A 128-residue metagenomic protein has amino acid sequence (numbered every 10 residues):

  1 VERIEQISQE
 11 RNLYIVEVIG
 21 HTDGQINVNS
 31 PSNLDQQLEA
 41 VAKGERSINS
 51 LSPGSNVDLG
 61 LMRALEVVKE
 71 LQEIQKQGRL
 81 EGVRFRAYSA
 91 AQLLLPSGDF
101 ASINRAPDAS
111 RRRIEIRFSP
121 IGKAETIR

Functional and structural regions predicted by a protein language model:
V1-I15, Q25-V41, I121-R128: Periplasmic peptidoglycan-binding/tethering modules of Gram-negative envelope proteins
I4-Q6, S47, S102-N104: Short, flexible coil/linker segments at or flanking structured domains
S8-H21, L38-G98, I114-P120: A non-catalytic structural micro-motif
N27-N29, L95-F100: Short, solvent-exposed polar/charged micro-motifs at secondary-structure junctions
N33-D35, K76, S102-N104: General N-terminal targeting signals
G98-S110: Short proline/glycine-enriched turn/loop segments at secondary-structure junctions
P107-R128: C-terminal domain-closing interface element
